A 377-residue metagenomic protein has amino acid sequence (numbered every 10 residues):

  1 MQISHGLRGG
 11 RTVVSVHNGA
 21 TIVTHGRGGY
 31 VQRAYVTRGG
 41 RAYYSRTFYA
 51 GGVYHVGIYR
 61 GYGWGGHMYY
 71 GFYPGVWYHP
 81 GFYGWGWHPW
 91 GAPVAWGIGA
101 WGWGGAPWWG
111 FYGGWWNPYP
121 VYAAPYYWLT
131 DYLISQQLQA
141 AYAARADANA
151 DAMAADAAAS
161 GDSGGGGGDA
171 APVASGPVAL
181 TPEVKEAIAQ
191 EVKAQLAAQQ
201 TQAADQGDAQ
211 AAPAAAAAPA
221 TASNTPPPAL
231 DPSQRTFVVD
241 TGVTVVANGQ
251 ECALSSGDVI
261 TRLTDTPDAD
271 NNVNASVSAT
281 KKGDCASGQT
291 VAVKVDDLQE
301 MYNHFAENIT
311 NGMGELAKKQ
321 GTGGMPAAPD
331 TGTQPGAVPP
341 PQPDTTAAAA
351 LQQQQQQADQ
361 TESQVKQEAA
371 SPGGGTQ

Functional and structural regions predicted by a protein language model:
Q2-G176: Low-complexity segments
T21-V23, A42-Y43, V246, K281-A286: Short, surface-exposed beta-strand/loop "edge" segments at domain boundaries and coil↔beta transitions
P177-V243, D265-P267, N271, S287-Q289 (+1 more regions): SH3-family beta-barrel domains
P227-P228, N248-L254: Short, surface-exposed secondary-structure edge patches
E251-D265: Conserved beta-strand/loop element in small beta-rich adapter and peptidoglycan-binding domains
S256-V259, N274, P329: C-terminal assembly and membrane-engagement modules of membrane-active proteins
N271-T280: SH3/SH3-like beta-barrel fold
G283-V295: Mid-chain, structured segments of secreted extracytoplasmic proteins
